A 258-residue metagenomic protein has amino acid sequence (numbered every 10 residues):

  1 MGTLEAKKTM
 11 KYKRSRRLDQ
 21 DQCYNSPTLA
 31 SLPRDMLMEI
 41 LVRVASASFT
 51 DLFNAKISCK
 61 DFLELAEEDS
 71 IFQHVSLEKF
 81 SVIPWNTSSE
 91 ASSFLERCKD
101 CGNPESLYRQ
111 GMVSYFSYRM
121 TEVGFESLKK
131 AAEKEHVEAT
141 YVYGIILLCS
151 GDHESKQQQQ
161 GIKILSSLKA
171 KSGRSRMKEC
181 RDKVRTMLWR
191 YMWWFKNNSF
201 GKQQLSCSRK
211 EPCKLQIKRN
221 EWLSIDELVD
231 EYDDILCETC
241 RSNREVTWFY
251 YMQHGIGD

Functional and structural regions predicted by a protein language model:
M1-S31, M187, T239-D258: CRL adaptor-proximal regions
G2-T3, Q22-V113, T121-E126, E138-Y141: Skp1-binding F-box subdomain of Cullin-RING ligase substrate receptors
Y108-Q110, Y141-G144, Q158-Q159, K178-E179: Alpha-solenoid helical repeat scaffolds
Y115-M120, C149-E154: Short coil/turn linking the two alpha-helices of tandem helical-hairpin repeats
E133, S155-G173: TPR/TPR-like (Sel1-like) alpha-helical repeat modules
V137-V142, A170-D182: Boundary/linker segments of alpha-helical solenoid repeat arrays
K210-E211, L215-D258: Long C-terminal extensions of eukaryotic subunits of large macromolecular complexes
